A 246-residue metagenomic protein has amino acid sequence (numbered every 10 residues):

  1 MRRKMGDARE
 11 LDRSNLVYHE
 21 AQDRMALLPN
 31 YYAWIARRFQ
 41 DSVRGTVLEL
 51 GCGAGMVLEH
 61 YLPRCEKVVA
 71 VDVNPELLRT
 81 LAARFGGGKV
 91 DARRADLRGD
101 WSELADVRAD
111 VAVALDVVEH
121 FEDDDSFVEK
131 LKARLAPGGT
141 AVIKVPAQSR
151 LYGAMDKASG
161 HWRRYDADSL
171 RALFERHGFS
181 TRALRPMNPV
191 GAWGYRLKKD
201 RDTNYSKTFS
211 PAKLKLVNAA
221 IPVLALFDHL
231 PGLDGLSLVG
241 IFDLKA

Functional and structural regions predicted by a protein language model:
M1-V107, V111-L115, D125-V128, S206-S210 (+4 more regions): Conserved N-terminal segment of class I S-adenosyl-L-methionine
D116-H120: A short His-aromatic
S126-T140: A short glycine-rich, Lys/Arg-flanked "PGG" loop and its adjoining helix->strand segment in the class I
A141-R163, S169-A172: Short, glycine-/aromatic-enriched active-site segment of Class I SAM-dependent methyltransferases
F179-P189: Conserved S-adenosyl-L-methionine
N188-T203: Active-site-adjacent helix/loop segment of glycosyltransferases that harbors family-specific signature motifs
